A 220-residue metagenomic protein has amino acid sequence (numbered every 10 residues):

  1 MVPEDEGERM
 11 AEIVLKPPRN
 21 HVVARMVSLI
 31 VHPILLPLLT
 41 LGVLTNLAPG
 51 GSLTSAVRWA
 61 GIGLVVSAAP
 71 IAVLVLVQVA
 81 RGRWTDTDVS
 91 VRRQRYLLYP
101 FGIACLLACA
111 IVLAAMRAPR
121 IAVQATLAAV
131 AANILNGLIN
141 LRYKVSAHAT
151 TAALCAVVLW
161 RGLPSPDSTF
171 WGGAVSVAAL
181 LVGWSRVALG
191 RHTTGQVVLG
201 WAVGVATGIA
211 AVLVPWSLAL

Functional and structural regions predicted by a protein language model:
M1-A24: Short, Lys/Arg-rich, polar N-terminal cytosolic tail immediately upstream of the first transmembrane signal-anchor
V27-L47: The first (N-terminal) embedded transmembrane alpha-helix
G42-V43, L64-V77, P100-V112, A178 (+1 more regions): Hydrophobic core of alpha-helical transmembrane segments in multi-pass integral membrane proteins
T45-R58: Short, hydrophobic transmembrane alpha-helix segments
S55-P70, A128: Alpha-helical transmembrane segments
T85-F101: Juxtamembrane helix-capping/reentrant segments at transmembrane boundaries
Y99-A118, L135, I139-V145: C-terminal halves and exits of single transmembrane alpha-helices
P119-L220: Membrane-embedded catalytic cores of phosphoryl/pyrophosphoryl-handling enzymes
